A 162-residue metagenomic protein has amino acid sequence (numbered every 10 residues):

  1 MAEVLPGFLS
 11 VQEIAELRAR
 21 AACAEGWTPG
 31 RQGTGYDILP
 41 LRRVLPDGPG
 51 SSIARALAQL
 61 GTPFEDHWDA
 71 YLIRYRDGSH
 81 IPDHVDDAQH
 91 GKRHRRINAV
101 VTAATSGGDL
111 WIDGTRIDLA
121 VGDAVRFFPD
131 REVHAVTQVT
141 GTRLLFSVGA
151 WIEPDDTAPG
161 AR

Functional and structural regions predicted by a protein language model:
M1-D66: Non-heme Fe(II)/2-oxoglutarate
A58-H80: A short glycine-rich, His/Asp/Glu-containing loop-to-beta-strand
D66-W68, H80-I97: A short beta-loop-beta micro-motif enriched in histidine and acidic residues
R74, Q89-S106: Short, conserved beta-strand element in jelly-roll/cupin
R95-V101, A124-R126, G141-T157: A short hydrophobic beta-strand segment most commonly corresponding to one strand of the jelly-roll/cupin
V101-A120: A short beta-strand-loop-beta hairpin characteristic of the jelly-roll/cupin
D118-V133: Conserved metal-binding segment of the jelly-roll/cupin
R131-L145: Ligand-binding loop in jelly-roll beta-barrel domains
